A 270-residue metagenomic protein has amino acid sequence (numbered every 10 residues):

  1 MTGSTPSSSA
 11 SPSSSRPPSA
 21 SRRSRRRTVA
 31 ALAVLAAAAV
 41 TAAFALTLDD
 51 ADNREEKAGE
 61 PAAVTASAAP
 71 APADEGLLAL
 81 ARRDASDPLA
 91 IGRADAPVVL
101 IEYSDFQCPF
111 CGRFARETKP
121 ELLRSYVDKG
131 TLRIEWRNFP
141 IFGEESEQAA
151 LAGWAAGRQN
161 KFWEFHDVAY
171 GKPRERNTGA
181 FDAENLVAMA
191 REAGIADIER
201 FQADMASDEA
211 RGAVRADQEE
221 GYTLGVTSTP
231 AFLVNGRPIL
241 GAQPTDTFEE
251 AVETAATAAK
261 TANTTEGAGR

Functional and structural regions predicted by a protein language model:
M1-A63, A68, E192-R270: C-terminal cap of thioredoxin/glutaredoxin-like
A68-D84: Short coil-to-helix leader/linker segments, especially the first N-terminal amphipathic alpha-helix with its helix
A81-V98: A short beta-strand-turn-helix
A85-P88, K119-E121, D217-E220: A generic local structural motif
L89-I91, F181, I239: Short clusters of hydrophobic/aromatic residues that line enzyme substrate/ligand-binding pockets
A96, S104-Q107, G112-R191, R270: Structural alpha/beta surface segment adjacent to cysteine/selenocysteine redox centers across thiol/disulfide enzymes
E102-D105, V226: Processing junctions and N-termini across compartments
